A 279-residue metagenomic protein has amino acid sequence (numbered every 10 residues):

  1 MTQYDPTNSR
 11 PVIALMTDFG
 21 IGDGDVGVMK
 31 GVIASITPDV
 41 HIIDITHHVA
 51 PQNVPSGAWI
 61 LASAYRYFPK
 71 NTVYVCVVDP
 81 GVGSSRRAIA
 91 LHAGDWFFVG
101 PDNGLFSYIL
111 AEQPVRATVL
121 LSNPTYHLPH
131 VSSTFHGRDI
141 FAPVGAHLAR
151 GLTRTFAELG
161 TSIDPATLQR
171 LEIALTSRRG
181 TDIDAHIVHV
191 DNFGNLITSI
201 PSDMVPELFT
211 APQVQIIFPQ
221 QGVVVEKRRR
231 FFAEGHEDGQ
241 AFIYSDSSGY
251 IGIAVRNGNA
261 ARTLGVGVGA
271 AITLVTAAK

Functional and structural regions predicted by a protein language model:
T2-P6, R10-P51: N-terminal glycine-rich anion-binding loop in soluble enzyme alpha/beta folds
P11-V12, I36-I42, N53-W59, P69-V78 (+1 more regions): Active-site histidine-anchored catalytic micro-motif
F19-D23, G81-G83, F193-N195, G258-A260: Short acidic, Gly/Ser-rich segments with clustered Asp/Glu that frequently serve as metal-coordination loops in enzyme
I36-D39, A64-F68, E112, H147-T155: Change "in soluble alpha/beta enzymes" to "in soluble alpha/beta proteins
N71, A211-Q213, G239-Q240, G267-A271: Loop/turn positions that initiate beta-strands
L128-F209: Anionic-ligand-binding alpha/beta catalytic cores of soluble enzymes and soluble regulatory domains that recognize
S199-S248: A C-terminal functional module that forms or caps the active site or interfaces directly with catalytic machinery
G249-K279: Generic C-terminus detector
